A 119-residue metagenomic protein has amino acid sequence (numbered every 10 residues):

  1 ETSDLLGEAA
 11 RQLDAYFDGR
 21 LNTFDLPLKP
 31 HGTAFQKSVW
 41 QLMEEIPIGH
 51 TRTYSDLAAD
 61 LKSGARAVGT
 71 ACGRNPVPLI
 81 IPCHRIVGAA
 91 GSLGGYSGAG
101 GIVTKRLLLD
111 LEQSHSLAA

Functional and structural regions predicted by a protein language model:
E1-S63, L111-A119: Basic nucleic-acid-binding alpha-helical/helix-turn surface characteristic of O6-alkylguanine DNA
M43, C83-H84, L108: Structural signal for hydrophobic
G73: Residue-level detection of the helix-turn-helix DNA-binding "recognition helix"
P76-I81: Major-groove DNA-recognition helix of helix-turn-helix-type DNA-binding domains
I86-A89: Short, basic, alpha-helical segments at the C-terminal edge of helix-turn-helix-like DNA-binding modules
S92-A119: …primarily DNA-binding HTH/wHTH and HhH modules…
